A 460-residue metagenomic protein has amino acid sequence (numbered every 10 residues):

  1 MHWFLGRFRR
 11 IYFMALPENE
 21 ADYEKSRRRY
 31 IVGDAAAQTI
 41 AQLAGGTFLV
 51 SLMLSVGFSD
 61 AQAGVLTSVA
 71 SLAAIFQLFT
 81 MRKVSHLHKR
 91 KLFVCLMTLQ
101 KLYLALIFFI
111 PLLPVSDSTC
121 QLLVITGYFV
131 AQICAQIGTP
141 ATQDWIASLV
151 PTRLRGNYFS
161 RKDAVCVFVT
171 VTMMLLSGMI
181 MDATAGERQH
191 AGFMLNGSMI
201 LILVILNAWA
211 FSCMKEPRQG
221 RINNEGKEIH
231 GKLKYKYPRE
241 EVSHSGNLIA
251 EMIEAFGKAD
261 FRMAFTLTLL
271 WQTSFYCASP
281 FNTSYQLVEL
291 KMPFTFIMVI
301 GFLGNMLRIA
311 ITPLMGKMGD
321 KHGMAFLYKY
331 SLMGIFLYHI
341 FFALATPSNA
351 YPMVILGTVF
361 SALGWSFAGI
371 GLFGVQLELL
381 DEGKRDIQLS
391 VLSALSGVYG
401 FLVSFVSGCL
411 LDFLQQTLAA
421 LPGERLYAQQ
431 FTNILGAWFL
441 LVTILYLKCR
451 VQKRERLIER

Functional and structural regions predicted by a protein language model:
H2-Q77, M81, V94, Q100 (+3 more regions): Helix-loop boundary and gating motifs at the non-cytosolic
W3-E24, P217-T266, R460: Juxtamembrane intracellular "pre-TM" segments in multi-pass secondary transporters
A35, Y103, S118-G138, Y351-A368: Hydrophobic core of transmembrane alpha-helices in multi-pass small-molecule transporters, especially MFS/SLC-type
V50-S55, H86, F108-S116, T170-A191 (+1 more regions): Transmembrane alpha-helix termini and helix-breaking/packing motifs in multi-pass membrane transporters
F76-K91, M181, I311-M324, L411: Helix-to-loop junctions at the C-terminal end of transmembrane segments in multipass secondary transporters
H86-L102, R161, H190, D320-M333: Cytoplasmic membrane-interface "Motif A"-like loop-to-helix N-cap segments of 12-TM Major Facilitator Superfamily
T98-S118, M333-N349: C-terminal ends and interior cores of transmembrane alpha-helices in multi-pass membrane transporters/permeases
A135-V150, F367-D381: Intracellular juxtamembrane helix-capping segments at the cytosolic ends of symmetry-related transmembrane helices
